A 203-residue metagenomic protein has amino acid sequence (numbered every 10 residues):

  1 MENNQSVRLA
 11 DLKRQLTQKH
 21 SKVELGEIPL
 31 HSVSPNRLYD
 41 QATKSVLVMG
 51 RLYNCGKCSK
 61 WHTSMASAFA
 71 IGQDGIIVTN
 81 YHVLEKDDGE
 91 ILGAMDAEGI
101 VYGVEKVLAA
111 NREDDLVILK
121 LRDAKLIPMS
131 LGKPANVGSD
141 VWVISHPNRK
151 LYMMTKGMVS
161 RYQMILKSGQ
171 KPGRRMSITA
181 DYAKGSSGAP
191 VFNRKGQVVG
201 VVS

Functional and structural regions predicted by a protein language model:
M1-F69, I77: N-terminal activation segment of mature serine protease catalytic domains
R14, D40, K44-L47, F69 (+4 more regions): Solvent-exposed, polar/charged alpha-helical surfaces in well-ordered, non-transmembrane soluble domains, broadly
Y39-A42, H62, A70-I71, A110-R112 (+4 more regions): Extracellular/periplasmic catalytic domains that process cell-envelope and extracellular macromolecules
T43-W61, V101, V117-P128, Y152-S203: Active-site region of chymotrypsin-like
M65-S67, E90, S186-G188: Short loop/turn microsegments at loop-to-beta-strand junctions
A68-A70, V104-V107, V159, V191: Conserved hydrophobic positions within beta-strands
G72-S145, R149-M153: Conserved active-site neighborhood of the chymotrypsin/trypsin-like protease fold
